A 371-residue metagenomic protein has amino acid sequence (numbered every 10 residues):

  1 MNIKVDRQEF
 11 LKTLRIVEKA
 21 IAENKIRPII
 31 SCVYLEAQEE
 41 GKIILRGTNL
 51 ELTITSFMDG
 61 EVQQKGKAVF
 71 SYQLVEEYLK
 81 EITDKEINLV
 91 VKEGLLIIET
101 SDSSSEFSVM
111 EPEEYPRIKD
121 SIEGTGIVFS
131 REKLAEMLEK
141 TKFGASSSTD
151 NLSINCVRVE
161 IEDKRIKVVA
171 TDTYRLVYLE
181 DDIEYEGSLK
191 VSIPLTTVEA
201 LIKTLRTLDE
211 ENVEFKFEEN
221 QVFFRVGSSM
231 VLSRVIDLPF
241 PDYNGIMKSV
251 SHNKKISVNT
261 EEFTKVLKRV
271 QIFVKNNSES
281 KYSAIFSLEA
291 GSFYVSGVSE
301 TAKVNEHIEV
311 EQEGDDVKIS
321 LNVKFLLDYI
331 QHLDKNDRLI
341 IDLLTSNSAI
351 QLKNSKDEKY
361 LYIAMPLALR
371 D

Functional and structural regions predicted by a protein language model:
M1-D371: Structural preference for solvent-exposed beta-strand-turn elements and adjacent flexible terminal/loop segments within
